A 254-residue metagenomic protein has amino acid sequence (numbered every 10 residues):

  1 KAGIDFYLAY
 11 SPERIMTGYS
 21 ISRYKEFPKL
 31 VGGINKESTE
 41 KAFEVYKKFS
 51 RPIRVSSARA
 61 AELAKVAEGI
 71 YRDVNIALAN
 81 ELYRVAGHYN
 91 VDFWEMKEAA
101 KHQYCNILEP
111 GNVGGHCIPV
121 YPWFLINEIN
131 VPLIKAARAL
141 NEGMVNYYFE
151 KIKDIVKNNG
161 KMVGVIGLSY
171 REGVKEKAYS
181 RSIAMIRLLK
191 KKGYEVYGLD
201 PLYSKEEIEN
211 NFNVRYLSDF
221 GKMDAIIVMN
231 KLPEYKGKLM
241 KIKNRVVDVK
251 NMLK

Functional and structural regions predicted by a protein language model:
K1-K254: Structural/interface elements that position substrates and couple domains in central-metabolism enzymes
